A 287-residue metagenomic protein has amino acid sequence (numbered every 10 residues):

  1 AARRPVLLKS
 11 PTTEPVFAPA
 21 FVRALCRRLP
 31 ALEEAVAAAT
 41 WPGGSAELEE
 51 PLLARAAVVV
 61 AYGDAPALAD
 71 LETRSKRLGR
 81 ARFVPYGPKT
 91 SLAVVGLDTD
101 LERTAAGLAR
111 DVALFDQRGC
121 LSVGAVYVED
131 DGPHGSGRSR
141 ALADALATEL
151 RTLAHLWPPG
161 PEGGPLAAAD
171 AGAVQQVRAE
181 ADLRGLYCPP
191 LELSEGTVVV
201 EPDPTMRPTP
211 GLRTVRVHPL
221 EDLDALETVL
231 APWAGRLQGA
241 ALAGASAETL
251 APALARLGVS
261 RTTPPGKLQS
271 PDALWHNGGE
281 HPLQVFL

Functional and structural regions predicted by a protein language model:
A1-A113, Q117, P133: Rossmann-like NAD(P) dinucleotide-binding subdomain of oxidoreductase/dehydrogenase enzymes
G63, G96-T99, V128-D131, P219-E221 (+1 more regions): Short beta-strand-to-loop capping motifs
F115-V123, Y127-Q238, E248-L257, T262-L287: NAD(P)-dependent aldehyde/semialdehyde dehydrogenase
